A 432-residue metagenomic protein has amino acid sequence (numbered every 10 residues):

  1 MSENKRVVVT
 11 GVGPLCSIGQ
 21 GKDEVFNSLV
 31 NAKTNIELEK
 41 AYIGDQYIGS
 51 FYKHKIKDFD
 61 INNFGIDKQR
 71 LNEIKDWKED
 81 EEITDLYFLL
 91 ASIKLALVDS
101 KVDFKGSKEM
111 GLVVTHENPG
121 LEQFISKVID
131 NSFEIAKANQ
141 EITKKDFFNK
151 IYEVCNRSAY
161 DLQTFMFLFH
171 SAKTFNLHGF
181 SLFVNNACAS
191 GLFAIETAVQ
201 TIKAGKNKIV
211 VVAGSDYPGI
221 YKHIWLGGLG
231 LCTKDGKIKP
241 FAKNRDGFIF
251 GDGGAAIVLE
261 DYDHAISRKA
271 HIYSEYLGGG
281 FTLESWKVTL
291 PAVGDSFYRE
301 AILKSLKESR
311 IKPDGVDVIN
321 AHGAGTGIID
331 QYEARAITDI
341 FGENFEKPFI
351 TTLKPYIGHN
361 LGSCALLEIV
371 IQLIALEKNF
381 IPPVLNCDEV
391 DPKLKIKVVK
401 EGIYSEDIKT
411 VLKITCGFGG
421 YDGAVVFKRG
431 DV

Functional and structural regions predicted by a protein language model:
M1-K75, D263-E275, V370-L385, G423 (+1 more regions): ACP-dependent fatty acid/polyketide chain-elongation machinery
R6-T10, K33-E39, G49, G236-S309 (+2 more regions): Condensing-enzyme catalytic core mediating Claisen C-C bond formation in acyl metabolism
V9, K33-L182, S215-Y221, P313-Q331: Conserved beta-ketoacyl condensing-enzyme motif
D23-E24, L71-A91, C155-Y160, S181-F193 (+4 more regions): Active-site pocket-shaping loop/turn-to-helix segments
E37-I43, K206-F241, R245-D246, G279-V293 (+2 more regions): Acyl-CoA/ACP chain-elongation machinery
F88-S100, F167, D261, G294-R310 (+3 more regions): Short, well-ordered amphipathic alpha-helical segments that serve as non-catalytic structural scaffolds within diverse
L89-V102, T164-F175, S181-G214, F250-A270 (+3 more regions): Active-site-proximal alpha-helical scaffold in enzymes
A136-Y152, E196, Q200-K203, Y217-S267 (+1 more regions): Glycine-/small-residue-rich "gating" segment that lines the acyl/pantetheine channel and substrate pocket
